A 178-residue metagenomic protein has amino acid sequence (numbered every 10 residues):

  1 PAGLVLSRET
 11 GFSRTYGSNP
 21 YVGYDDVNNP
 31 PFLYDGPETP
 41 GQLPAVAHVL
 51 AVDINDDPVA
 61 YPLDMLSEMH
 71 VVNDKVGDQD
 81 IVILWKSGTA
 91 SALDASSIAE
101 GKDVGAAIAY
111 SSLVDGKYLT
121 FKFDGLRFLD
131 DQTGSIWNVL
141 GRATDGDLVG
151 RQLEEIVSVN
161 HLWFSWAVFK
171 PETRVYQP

Functional and structural regions predicted by a protein language model:
P1-P178: Mid-to-C-terminal functional-domain signal that highlights helix-capping/loop sites within ligand-binding modules
